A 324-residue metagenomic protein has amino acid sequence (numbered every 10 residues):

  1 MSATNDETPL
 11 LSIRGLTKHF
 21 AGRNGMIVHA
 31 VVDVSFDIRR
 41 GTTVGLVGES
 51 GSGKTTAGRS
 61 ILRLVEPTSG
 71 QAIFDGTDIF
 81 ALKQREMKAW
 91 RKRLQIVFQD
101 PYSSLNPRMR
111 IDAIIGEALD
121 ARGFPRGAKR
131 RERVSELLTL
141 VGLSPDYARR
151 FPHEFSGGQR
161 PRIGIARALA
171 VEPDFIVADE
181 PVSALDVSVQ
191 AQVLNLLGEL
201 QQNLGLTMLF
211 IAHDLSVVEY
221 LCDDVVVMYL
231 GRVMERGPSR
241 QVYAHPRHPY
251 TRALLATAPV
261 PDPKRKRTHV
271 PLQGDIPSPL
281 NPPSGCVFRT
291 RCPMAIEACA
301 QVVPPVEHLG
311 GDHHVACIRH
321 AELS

Functional and structural regions predicted by a protein language model:
M1-A244, A256, V315, A321-S324: ABC transporter nucleotide-binding domains
A3-P9, G22-R23, I27, R236-S324: Short catalytic/signature loops enriched in Gly
